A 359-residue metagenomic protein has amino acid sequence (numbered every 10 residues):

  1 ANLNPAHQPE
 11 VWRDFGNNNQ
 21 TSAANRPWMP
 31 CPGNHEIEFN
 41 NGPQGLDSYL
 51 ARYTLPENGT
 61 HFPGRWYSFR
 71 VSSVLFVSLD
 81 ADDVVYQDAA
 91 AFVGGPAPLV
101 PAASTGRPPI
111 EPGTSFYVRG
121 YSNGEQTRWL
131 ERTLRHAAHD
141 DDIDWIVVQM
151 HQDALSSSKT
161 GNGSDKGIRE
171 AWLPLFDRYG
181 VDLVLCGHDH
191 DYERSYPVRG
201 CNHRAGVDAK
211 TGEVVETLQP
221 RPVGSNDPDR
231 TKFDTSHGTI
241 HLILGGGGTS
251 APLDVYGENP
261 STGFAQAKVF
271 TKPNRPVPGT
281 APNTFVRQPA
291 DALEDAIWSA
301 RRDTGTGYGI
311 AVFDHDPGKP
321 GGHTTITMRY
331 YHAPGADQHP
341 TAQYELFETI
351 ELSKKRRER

Functional and structural regions predicted by a protein language model:
A1-N40, R178: Core catalytic region of metal-dependent phosphoesterases/phosphodiesterases, especially metallo-beta-lactamase-like
P5-P9, G120-G124, K166-G167: Soluble non-cytosolic domains of exported or imported proteins
P9-R13, R128, R169: Well-ordered, non-membrane alpha-helical segments in soluble/globular domains
N41-V148, D153-G161, E170, P174 (+2 more regions): Metal-dependent phosphoesterase/phosphodiesterase active-site architecture
